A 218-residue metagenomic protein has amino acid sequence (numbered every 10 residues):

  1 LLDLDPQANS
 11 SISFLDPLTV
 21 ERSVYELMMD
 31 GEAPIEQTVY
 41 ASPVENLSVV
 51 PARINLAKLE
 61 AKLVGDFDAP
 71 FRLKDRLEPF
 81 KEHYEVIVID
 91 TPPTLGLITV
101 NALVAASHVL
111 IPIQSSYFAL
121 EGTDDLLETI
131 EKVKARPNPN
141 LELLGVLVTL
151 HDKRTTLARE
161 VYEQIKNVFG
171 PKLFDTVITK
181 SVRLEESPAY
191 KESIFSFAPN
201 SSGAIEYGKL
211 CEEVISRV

Functional and structural regions predicted by a protein language model:
L1-V218: P-loop NTP-binding core
